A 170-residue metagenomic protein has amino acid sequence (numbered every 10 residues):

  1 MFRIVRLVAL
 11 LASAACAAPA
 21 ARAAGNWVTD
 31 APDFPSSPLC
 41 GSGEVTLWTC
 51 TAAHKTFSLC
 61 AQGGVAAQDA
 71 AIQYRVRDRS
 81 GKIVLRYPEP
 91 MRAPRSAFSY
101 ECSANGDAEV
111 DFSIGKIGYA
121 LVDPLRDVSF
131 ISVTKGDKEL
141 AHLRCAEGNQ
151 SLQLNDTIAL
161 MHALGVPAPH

Functional and structural regions predicted by a protein language model:
M1-V8: Bacterial N-terminal signal peptides that target proteins for export
V8-C16: Bacterial N-terminal signal peptides
P19-A23: Sec/Tat signal peptide C-region and signal peptidase I cleavage site
A24-A93: N-terminal secretory signal peptides
T56-S58, D78-Y87, I117-V122, V128 (+1 more regions): Short, surface-exposed beta-strand/loop "edge" segments at domain boundaries and coil↔beta transitions
D69-D78, V110, V128-K135: Short polybasic amphipathic segments
S99-S132: Short, structured surface segments that line ligand/substrate-binding pockets
G136-H170: C-terminal partner/receptor-binding element of secreted or periplasmic proteins
